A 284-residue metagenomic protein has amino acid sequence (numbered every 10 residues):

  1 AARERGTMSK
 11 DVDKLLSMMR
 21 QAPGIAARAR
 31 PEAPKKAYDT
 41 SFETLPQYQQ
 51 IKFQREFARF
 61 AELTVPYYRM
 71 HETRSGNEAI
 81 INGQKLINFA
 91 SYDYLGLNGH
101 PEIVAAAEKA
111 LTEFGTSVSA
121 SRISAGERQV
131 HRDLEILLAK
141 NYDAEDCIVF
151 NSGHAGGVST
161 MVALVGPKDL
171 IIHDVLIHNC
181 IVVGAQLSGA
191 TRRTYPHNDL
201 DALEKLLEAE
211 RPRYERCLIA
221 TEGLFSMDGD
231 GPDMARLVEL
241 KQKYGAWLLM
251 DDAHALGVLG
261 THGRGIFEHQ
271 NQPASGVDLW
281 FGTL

Functional and structural regions predicted by a protein language model:
G6, K10-F114, A246, L279: N-terminal "arm"/small-domain region of PLP-dependent enzymes with the aminotransferase-like
A105, K109-S152: Conserved N-terminal alpha-helix of the aminotransferase class I/II PLP-enzyme fold
T160-N179: Conserved PLP-anchoring active-site segment centered on the Schiff-base-forming lysine
A163, C180-G189: Active-site-proximal loop->helix
P167, L187-G189, Y244, S275-G276: Short, structured coil segments at secondary-structure junctions
R193, H197-M250: Active-site phosphate-binding strand-loop segment of PLP-dependent enzymes
G245, R264-L284: Conserved active-site segment immediately N-terminal to the catalytic lysine that forms the internal aldimine
